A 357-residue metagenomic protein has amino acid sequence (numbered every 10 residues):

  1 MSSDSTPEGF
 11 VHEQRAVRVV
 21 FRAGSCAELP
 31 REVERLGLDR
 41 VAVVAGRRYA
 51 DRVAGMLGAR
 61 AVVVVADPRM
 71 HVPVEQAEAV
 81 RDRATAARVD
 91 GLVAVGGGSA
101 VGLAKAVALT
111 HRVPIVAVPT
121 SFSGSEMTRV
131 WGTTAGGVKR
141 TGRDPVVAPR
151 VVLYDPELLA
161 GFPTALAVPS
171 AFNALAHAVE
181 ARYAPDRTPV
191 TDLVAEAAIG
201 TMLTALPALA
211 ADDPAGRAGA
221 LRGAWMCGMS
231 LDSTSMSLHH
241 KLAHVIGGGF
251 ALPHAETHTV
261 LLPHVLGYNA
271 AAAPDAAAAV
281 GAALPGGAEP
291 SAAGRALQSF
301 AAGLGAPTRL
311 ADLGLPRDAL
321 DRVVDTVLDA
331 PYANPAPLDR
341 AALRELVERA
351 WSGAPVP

Functional and structural regions predicted by a protein language model:
M1-D90, L310: ATP/NTP phosphate-donor binding region
S2-D4, G287-P357: C-terminal charged capping/lid subdomain of soluble metabolic enzymes
R18, R40-A42, V62-V63, D90-V93 (+5 more regions): Structural motif
C26-P30, Y49-R52, V74, S99-A106 (+3 more regions): Short glycine/serine/threonine-rich phosphate/pyrophosphate-binding segments that cradle anionic phosphate groups
R31, L109-L193, A198, A276-A279: A glycine/threonine-rich phosphate-anchoring loop and its flanking beta-alpha core in nucleotide/phosphate-binding
A84-V107, H111-F122, L242: A short, small-residue-rich loop immediately preceding and capping a beta-strand
A181, P185-A296: Active-site segments that bind and position negatively charged phosphate/pyrophosphate groups
